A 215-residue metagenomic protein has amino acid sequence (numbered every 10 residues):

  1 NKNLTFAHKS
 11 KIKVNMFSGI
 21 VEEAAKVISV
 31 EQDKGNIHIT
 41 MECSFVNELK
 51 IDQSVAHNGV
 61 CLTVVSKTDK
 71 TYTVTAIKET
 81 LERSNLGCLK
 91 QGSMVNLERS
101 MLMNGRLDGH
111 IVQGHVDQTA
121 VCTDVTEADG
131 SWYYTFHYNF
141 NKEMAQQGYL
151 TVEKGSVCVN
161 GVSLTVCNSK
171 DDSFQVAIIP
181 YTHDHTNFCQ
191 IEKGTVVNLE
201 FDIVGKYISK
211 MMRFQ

Functional and structural regions predicted by a protein language model:
N1-N15: Short, Lys/Arg-enriched N-terminal segments with co-localized hydrophobic residues within the first ~10-30 amino acids
N15-Q215: Conserved loop->alpha-helix
